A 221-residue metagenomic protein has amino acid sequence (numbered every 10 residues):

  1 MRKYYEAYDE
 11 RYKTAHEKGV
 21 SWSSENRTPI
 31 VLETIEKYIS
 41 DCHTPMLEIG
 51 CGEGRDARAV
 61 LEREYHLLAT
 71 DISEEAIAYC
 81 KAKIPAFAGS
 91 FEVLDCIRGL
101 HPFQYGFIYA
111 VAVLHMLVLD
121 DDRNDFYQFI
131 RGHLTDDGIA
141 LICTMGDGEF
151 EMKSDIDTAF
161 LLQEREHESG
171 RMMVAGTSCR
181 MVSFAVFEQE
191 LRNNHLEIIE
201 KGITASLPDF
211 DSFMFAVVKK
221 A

Functional and structural regions predicted by a protein language model:
M1-S40, M46-L100, I139-A221: Class I (Rossmann-like) S-adenosyl-L-methionine-dependent methyltransferase catalytic domain, capturing the SAM-binding
Y109: A conserved beta-strand element that flanks and buttresses the S-adenosyl-L-methionine
A112-M116: Short catalytic micro-motifs in class I SAM-dependent methyltransferases
L119-D121: Conserved catalytic-core motifs of eukaryotic protein kinase domains, centered on the activation segment
N124-D136: A short glycine-rich, Lys/Arg-flanked "PGG" loop and its adjoining helix->strand segment in the class I
